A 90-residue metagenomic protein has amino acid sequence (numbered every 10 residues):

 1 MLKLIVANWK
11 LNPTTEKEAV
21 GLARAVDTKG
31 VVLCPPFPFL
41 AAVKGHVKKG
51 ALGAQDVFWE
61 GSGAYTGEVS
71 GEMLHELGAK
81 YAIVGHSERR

Functional and structural regions predicted by a protein language model:
M1-V69, E76: Conserved N-terminal beta1-alpha1 strand-loop-helix module at the mouth
A82: Active-site-adjacent substrate/metal-binding segments within catalytic domains of carbohydrate-active enzymes
E88-R90: Conserved anion-binding
